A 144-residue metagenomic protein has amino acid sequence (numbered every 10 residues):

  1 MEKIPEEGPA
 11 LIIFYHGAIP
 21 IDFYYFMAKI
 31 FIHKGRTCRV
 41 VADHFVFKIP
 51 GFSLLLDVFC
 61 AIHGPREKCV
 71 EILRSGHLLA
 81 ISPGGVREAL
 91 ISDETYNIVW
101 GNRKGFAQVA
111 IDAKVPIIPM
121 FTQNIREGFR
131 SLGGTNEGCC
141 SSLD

Functional and structural regions predicted by a protein language model:
E6-C69, S75, G85-G101: Catalytic core of membrane glycerolipid acyltransferases/transacylases, capturing the structured, soluble-facing
G35, P50-L54, L79-A80, G133-S141: Short amphipathic alpha-helical patches
L73-R74, I111: Residue-level signal for alpha-helix termini/capping positions
S82-P83, F121: Short beta-strand segments
E94-D144: A cross-family acyltransferase "interaction/gating" segment
